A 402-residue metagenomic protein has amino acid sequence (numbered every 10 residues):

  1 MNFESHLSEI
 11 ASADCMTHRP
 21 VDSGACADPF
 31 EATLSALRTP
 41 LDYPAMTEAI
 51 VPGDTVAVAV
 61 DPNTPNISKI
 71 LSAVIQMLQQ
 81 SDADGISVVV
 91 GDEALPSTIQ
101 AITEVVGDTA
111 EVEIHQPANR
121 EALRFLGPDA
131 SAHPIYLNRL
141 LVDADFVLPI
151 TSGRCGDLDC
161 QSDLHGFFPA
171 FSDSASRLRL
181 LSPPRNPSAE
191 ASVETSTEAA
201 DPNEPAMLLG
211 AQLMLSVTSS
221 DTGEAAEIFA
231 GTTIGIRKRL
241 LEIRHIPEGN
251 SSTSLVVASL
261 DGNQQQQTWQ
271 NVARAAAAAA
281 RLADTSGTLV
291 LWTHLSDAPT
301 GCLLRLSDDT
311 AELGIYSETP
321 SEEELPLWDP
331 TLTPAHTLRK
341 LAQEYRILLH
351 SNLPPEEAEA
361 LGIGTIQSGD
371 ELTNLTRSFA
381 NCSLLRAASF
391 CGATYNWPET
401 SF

Functional and structural regions predicted by a protein language model:
M1-L37: N-terminal amphipathic/basic leader segments beginning at the initiator methionine
A36, V112-P117, G231, I363-L372: Short acidic-hydrophobic, aromatic-tinged amphipathic segments that line or gate anion-handling sites
L41-A59, L78-A83, P247-L255, L282-T285 (+1 more regions): Glycine-rich phosphate/diphosphate-binding loops that line cofactor/substrate pockets in enzymes
D54-T64, S87-D92, V257-S259: Short glycine-rich or small-residue beta-strand-to-loop segments that form or flank ligand, phosphate, metal/Fe-S
T64-S87, V272-A283, L289: Histidine-anchored nucleotide/phosphate-binding helix
A101-L123, L313-D329: A glycine-rich helix N-cap at a beta->alpha junction
A110-S252, L260, A275: Conserved, well-structured core segments that form the ligand-binding/active-site neighborhood of functional domains
V272-F402: C-terminal non-catalytic interaction/assembly regions of soluble proteins
